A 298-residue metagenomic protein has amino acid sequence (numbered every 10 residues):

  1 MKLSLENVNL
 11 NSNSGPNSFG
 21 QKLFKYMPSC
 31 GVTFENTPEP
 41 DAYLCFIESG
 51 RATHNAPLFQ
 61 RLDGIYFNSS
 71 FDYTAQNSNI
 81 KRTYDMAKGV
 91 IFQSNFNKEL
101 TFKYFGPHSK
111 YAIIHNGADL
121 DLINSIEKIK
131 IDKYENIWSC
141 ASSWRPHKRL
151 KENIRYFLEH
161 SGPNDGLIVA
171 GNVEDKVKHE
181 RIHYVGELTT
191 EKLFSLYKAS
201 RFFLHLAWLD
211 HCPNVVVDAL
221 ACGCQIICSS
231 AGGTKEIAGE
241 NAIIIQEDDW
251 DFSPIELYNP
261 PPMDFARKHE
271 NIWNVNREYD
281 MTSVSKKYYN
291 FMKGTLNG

Functional and structural regions predicted by a protein language model:
A42-S70: Active-site proximal beta-strand in glycosyltransferases
Y84, S195-S200: Short alpha-helical donor nucleotide-sugar binding micro-motif in glycosyltransferases
F96, G117: Carbohydrate-associated surface elements
K130-K148, I154-E159, L167: Conserved donor-binding/catalytic core segment of Leloir-type glycosyltransferases
G171-F194: Nucleotide-activated donor-binding/catalytic signature segment of Leloir-type glycosyltransferases, i.e., the conserved
W208: Aromatic "clamp/platform" in nucleotide-sugar-dependent glycosyltransferases that forms part of the donor/acceptor
Q225-C228, K235: Short hydrophobic beta-strand element within catalytic cores of glycosyltransferases and related nucleotide-activated
K235-R267: Change "using UDP/GDP/dTDP sugars" to "using nucleotide sugars
